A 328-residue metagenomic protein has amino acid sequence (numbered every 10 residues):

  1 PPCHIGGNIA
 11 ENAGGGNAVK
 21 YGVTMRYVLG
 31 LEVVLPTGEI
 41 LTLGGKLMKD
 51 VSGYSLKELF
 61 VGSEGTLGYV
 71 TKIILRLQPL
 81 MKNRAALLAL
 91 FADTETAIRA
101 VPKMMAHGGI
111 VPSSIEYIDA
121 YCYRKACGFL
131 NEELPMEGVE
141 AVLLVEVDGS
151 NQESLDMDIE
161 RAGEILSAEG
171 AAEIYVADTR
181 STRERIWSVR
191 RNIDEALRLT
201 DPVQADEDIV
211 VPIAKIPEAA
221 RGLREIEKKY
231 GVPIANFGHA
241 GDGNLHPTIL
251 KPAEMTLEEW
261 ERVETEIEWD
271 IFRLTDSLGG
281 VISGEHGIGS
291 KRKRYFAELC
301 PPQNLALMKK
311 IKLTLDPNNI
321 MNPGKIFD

Functional and structural regions predicted by a protein language model:
P1-S114, M321: FAD-binding subdomain of flavoenzyme oxidoreductases
E39, K293-D328: Activity-critical C-terminal alpha-helical subdomain
G65, P247, D316: Conserved, mostly hydrophobic/aromatic
L75, P79, L88-F91, T96-D270 (+2 more regions): C-terminal substrate-recognition/cap domain of FAD-linked oxidoreductases
Y121, A240-G243, I282, G287-R294: Small/polar glycine-rich anion-binding or flexible loop at a beta-alpha turn
V176-D178, G287, P323-I326: Short coil/turn segments at secondary-structure boundaries
S181, R185, I288-Y295, L299: Short, highly charged C-terminal tails/helix-capping segments
D276-I288, P317-M321: Alpha-helix capping/hinge segments and adjacent helical runs
